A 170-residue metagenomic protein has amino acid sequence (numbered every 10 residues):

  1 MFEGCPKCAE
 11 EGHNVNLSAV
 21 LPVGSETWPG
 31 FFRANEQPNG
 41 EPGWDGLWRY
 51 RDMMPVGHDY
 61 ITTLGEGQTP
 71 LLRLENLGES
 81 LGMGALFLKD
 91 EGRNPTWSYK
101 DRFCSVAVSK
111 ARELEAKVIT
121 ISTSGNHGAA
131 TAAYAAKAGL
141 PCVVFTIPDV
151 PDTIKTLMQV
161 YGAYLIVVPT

Functional and structural regions predicted by a protein language model:
M1-T170: PLP-dependent amino-acid enzyme catalytic core
